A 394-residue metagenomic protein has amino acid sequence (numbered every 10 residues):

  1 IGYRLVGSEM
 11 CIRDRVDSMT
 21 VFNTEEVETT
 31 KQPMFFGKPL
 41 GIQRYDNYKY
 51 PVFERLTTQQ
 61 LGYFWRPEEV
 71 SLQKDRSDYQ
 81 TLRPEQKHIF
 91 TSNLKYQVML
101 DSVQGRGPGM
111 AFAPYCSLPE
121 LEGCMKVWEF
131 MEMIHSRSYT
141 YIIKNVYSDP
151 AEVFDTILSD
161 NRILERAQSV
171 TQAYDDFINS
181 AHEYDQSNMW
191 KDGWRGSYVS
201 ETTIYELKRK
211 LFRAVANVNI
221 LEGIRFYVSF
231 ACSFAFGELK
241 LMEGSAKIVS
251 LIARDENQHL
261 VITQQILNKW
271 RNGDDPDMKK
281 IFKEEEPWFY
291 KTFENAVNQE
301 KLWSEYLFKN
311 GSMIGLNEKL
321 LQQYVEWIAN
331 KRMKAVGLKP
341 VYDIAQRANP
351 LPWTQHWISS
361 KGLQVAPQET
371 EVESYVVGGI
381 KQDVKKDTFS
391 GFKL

Functional and structural regions predicted by a protein language model:
I1-D14: Single conserved hydrophobic/aromatic residue that forms the stacking wall/gate of nucleotide- or nucleobase-binding
V16-L394: Non-heme di-metal
